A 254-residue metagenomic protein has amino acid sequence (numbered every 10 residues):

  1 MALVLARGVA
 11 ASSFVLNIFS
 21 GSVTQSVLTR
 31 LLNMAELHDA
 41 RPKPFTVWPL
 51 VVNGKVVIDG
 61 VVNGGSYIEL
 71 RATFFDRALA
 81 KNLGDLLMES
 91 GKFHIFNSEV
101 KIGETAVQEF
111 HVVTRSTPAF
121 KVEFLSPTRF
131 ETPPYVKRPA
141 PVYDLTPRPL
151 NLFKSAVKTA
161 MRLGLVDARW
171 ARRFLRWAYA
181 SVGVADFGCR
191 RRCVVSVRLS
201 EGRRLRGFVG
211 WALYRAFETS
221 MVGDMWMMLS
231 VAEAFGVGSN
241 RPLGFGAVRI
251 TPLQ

Functional and structural regions predicted by a protein language model:
M1-Q254: RNA-interacting cores
